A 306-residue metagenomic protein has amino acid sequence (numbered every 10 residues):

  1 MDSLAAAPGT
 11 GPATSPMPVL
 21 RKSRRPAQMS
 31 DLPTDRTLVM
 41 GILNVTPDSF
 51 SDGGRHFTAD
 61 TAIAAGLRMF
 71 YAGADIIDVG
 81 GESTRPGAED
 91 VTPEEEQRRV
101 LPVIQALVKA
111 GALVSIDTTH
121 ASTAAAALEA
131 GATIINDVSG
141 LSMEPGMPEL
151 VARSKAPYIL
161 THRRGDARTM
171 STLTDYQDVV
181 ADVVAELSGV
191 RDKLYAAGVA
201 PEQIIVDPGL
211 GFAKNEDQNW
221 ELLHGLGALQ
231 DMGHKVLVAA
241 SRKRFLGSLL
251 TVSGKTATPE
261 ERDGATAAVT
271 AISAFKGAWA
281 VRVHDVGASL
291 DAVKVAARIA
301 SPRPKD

Functional and structural regions predicted by a protein language model:
D2-A7, T14, P18-R24, T34 (+8 more regions): Active-site-adjacent loop and "lid" segments of alpha/beta metabolic enzymes
M29-L32: Short boundary motifs at domain starts and secondary-structure transition points
T37-G41, A72-V79, A152-R163: Short coil-to-beta-strand
N44-D48: Short polar catalytic/cofactor-binding loops
A64-G80, K276: Catalytic domains of carbohydrate-active enzymes, especially glycoside hydrolases
A200-Q203: Short acidic capping loops at alpha-helix termini that bridge into adjacent secondary structure
L210: Acidic helix/loop microenvironments that form the catalytic cleft of cell-wall polysaccharide enzymes
